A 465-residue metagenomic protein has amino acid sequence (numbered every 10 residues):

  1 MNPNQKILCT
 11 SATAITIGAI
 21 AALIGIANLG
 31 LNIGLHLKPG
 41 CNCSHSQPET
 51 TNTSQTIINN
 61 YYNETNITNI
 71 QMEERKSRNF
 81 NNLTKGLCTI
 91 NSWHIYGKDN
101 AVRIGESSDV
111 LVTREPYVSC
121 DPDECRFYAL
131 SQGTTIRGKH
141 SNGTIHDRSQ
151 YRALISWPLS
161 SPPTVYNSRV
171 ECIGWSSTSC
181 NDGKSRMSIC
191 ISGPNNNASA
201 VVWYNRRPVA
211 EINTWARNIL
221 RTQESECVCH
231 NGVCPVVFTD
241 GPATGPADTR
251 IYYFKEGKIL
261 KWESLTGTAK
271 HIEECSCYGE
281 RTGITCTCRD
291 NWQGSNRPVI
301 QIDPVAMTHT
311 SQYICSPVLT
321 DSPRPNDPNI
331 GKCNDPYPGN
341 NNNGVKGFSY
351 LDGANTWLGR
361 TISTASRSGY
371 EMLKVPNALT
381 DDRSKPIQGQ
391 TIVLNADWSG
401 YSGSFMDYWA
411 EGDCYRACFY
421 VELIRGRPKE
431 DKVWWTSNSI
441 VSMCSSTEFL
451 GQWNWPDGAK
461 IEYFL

Functional and structural regions predicted by a protein language model:
N4-N42: Hydrophobic, helix-forming membrane-interacting segments
P39-C41, G86, V118, D123 (+12 more regions): Extracellular secreted precursors and ectodomains with disulfide-bonded cysteine-rich loops/domains
N42-L83, I90: Long, low-complexity intrinsically disordered regions enriched in small/polar and proline/glycine residues
N81-S107: An edge-strand/N-cap motif at the start of beta-rich repeat modules
S108-Y117, I173-S179, G183-I189, N218-E226 (+5 more regions): Repeated scaffold domains used in trafficking and secretory/extracellular systems, primarily beta-propellers
E124-A129, S185-M187, A198-A200, V233-V236 (+4 more regions): Entry beta-strands of beta-propeller and related beta-repeat scaffolds
R152-P158, I251: Beta-propeller blade signature
